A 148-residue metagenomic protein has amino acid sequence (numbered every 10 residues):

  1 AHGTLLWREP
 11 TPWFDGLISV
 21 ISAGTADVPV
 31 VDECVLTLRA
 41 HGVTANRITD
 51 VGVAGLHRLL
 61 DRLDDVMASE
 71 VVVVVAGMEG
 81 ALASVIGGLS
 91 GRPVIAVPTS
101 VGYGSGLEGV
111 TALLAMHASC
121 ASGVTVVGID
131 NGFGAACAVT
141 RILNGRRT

Functional and structural regions predicted by a protein language model:
A1-W13: Glycine/small-residue-rich loop that forms an oxyanion/phosphate-binding "nest" at active or ligand-binding sites
H2-G3, T25, T49-V53, G77-M78 (+2 more regions): Short, ordered loop/turn segments at secondary-structure junctions
W13-H57: Glycine-rich phosphate/diphosphate-binding loop of Rossmann-like nucleotide-binding domains
S22, D64-M67, V71, V101-T148: C-terminal binding/interaction regions
D27-D32, L56, A76-V85, G106-L107 (+1 more regions): Short glycine/serine/threonine-rich phosphate/pyrophosphate-binding segments that cradle anionic phosphate groups
T44-D65, V110-T111, V127-G128: Glycine-rich oxoanion-binding loops at beta->alpha junctions
D61-T99: Glycine-rich phosphate-binding loop
